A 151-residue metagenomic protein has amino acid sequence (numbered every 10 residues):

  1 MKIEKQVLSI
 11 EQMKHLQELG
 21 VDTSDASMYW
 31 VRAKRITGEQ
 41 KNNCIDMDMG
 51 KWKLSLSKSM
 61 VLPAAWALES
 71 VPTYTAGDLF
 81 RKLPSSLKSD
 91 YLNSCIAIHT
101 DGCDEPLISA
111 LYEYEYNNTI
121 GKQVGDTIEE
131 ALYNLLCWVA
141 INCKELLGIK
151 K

Functional and structural regions predicted by a protein language model:
M1-T37: Extreme N-terminal leader/activation tails
M1-V7, K53-V61, N134-V139: Long, terminal "pre-/pro-" and other extracytoplasmic accessory regions that lie outside the mature folded/catalytic
K14, D22, K41-G125, K151: N-terminal segment of the canonical double-stranded RNA-binding domain
L19, S86-D90, W138, N142: Surface-exposed polar/charged interaction patches
Y29-W30, K34, A64-A65, E69-V71 (+1 more regions): Short amphipathic alpha-helical leader/targeting segments
G121-K151: Ampiphathic alpha-helical segments that act as solvent-exposed interaction surfaces
